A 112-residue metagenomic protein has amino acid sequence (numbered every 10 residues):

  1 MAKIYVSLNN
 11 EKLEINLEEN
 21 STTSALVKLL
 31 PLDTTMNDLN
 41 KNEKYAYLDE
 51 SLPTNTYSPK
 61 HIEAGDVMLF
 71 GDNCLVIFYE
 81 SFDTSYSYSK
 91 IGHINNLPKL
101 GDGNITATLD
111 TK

Functional and structural regions predicted by a protein language model:
M1-L29, D33: Start-of-domain signal
E19-S21, L30-K112: Glycine-rich active-site loops that engage anionic ligands at enzyme catalytic sites
